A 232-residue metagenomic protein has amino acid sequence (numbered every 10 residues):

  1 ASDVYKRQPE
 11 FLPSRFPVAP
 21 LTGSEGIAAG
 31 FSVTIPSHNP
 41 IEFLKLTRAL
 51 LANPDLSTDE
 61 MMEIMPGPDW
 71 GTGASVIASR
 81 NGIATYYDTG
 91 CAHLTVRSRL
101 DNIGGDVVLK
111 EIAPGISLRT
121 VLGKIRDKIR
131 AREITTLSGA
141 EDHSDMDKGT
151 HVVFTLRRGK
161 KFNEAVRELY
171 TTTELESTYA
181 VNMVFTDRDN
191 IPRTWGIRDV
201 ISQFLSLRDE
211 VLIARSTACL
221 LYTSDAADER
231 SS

Functional and structural regions predicted by a protein language model:
A1-Y5, D225-E229: Short, small-residue-biased leader/transition segments that mark boundaries at the very start of proteins
S2-S14: P-loop NTPase nucleotide-binding/switch module
F11, V18, S24-I27, F31-S224 (+1 more regions): C-terminal interaction appendages of subunits in large macromolecular complexes
